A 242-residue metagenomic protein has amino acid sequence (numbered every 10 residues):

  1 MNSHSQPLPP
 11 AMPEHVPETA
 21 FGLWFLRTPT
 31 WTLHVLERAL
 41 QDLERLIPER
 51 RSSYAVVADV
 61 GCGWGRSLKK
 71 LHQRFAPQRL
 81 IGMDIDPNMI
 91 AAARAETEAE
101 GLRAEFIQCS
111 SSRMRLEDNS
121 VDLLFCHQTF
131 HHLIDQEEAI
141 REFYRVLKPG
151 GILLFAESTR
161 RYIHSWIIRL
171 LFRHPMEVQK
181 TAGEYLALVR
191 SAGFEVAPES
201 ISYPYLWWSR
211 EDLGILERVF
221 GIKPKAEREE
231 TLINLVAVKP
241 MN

Functional and structural regions predicted by a protein language model:
M1-R51, K70: Conserved class I S-adenosyl-L-methionine
E18-F25, A197-N242: A C-terminal cap/extension of S-adenosyl-L-methionine-dependent methyltransferases that defines the acceptor-substrate
A58, W64-R113: Class I SAM-dependent methyltransferase SAM/SAH-binding core
S112-L123: A short acidic, Gly/Pro-enriched loop at the edge of an enzyme's catalytic core that lines a small-molecule cofactor
E137-P149: A short glycine-rich, Lys/Arg-flanked "PGG" loop and its adjoining helix->strand segment in the class I
G151-E157: Conserved beta-strand signature within the Rossmann-like core of class I S-adenosyl-L-methionine
T159-P175: Short, glycine-/aromatic-enriched active-site segment of Class I SAM-dependent methyltransferases
V178-G193: Short alpha-helix
